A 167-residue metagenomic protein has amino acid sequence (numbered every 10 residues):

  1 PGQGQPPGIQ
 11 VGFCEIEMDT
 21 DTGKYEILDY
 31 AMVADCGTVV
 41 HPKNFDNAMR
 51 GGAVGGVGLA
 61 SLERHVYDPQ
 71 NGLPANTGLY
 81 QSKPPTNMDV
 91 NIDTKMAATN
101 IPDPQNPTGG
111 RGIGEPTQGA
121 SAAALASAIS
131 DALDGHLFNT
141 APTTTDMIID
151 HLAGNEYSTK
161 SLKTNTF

Functional and structural regions predicted by a protein language model:
P1-F167: C-terminal catalytic domains of large/alpha subunits in multi-subunit enzymes
